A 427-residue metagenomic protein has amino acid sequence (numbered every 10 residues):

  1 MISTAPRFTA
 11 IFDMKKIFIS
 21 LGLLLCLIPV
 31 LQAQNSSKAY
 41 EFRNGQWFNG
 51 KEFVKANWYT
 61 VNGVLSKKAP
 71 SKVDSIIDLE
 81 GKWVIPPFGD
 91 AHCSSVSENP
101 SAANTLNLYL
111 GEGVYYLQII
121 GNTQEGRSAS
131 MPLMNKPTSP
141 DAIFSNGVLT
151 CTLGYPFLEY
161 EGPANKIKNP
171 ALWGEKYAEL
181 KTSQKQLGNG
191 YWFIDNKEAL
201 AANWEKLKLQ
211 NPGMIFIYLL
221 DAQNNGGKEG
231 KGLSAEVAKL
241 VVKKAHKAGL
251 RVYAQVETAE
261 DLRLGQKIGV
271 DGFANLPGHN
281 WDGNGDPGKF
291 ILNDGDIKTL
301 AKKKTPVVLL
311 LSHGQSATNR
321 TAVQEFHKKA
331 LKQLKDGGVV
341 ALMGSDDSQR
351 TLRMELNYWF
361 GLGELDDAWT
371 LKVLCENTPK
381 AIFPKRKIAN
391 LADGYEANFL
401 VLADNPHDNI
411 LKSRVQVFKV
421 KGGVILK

Functional and structural regions predicted by a protein language model:
M1-S36: Bacterial Sec-dependent N-terminal signal peptides
L31-S71, D404-N409, V424-I425: N-terminal metal-binding scaffold of metallo-dependent hydrolase/deaminase domains
Y40-F42, S71-S101: Replace "His-x-His-based motif
G45, G63, G81, H92 (+12 more regions): Divalent metal-coordination and catalytic microenvironments
F88, A103-A222, L233-L250, G295-G314: Divalent-metal coordination cores built from histidine and acidic residues
S130-M131, Y155-F157, D261-G269, E355-N357: Distinct, well-ordered alpha-helical segments
I217-E325, G337, L342, K380-I382 (+1 more regions): Active-site core of metal-dependent hydrolases
V323-N405: His/Asp/Glu-enriched, well-ordered alpha-helical/loop segment that forms or immediately abuts the divalent-metal
